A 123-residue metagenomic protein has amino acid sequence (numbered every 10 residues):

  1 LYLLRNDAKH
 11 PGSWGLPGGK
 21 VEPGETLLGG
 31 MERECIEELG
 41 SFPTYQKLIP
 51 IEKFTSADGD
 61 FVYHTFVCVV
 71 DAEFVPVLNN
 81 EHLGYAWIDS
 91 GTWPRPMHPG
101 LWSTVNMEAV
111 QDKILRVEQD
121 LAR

Functional and structural regions predicted by a protein language model:
L1-L16: N-terminal strand-loop-strand
L3, M31, C35, Y85: Hydrophobic pocket/interface hotspot
N6, K20, F54-D58: Structured beta->alpha junctions
P11, E25, P96: Residues that form or flank phosphate/diphosphate-binding pockets in enzymes that use nucleotide phosphates
L16-I51: The catalytic Nudix box helix
E22, R95-A109: Short, surface-exposed secondary-structure junctions/capping segments
E52-T92, N106-R116: Active-site-adjacent beta-strand/loop module that shapes the phosphate/pyrophosphate-binding cleft
Q119-R123: Charge-dense, intrinsically disordered terminal/linker segments
